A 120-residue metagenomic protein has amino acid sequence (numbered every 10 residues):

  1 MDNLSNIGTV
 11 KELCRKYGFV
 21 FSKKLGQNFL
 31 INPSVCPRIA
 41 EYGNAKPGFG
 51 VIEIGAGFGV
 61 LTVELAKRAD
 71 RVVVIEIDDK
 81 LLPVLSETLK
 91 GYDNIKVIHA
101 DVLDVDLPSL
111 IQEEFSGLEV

Functional and structural regions predicted by a protein language model:
M1-V120: Catalytic cores of RNA-modifying enzymes
